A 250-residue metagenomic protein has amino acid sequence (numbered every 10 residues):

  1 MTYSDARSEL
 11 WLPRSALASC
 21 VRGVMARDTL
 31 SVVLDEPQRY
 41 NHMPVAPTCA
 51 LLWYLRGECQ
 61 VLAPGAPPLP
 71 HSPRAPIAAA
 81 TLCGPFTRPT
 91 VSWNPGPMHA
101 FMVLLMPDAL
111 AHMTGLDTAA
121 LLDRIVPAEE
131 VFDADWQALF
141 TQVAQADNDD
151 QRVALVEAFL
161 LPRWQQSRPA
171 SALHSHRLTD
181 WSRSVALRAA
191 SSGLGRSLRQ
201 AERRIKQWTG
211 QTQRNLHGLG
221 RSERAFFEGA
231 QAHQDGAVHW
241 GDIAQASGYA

Functional and structural regions predicted by a protein language model:
M1-L198, W208-Q213, F227-G248: Alpha-helical bundle regulatory/interaction domains
R204: Residues within the DNA-recognition helix of helix-turn-helix
H217-F227: Short, basic, alpha-helical segments at the C-terminal edge of helix-turn-helix-like DNA-binding modules
